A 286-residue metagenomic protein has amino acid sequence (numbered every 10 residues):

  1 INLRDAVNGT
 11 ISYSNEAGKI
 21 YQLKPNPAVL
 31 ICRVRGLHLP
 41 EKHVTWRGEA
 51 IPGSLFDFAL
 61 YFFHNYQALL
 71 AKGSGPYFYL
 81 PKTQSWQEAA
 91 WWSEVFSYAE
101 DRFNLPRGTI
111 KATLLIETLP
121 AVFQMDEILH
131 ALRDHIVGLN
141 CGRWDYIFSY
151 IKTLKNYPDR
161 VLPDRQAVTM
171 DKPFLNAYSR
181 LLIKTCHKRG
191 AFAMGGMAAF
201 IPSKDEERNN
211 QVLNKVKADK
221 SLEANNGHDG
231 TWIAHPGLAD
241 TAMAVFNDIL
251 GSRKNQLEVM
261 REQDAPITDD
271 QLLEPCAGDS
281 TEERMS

Functional and structural regions predicted by a protein language model:
I1-S286: Conserved alpha/beta-domain cores
